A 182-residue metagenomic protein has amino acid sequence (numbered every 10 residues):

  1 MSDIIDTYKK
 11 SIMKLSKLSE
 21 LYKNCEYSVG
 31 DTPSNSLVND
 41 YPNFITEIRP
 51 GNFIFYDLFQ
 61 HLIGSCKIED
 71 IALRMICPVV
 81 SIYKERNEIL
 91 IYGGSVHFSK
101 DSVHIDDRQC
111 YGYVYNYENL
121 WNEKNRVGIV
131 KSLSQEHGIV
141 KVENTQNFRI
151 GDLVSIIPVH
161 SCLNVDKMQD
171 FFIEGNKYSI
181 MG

Functional and structural regions predicted by a protein language model:
M1-K67: Active-site loop/helix belt of alpha/beta enzymes
D40-P42, R74, D166: A generic fold-level signal
F55-Y56, I76, S99, F172: Generic, ordered loop/turn and secondary-structure boundary motif
E69-I76: Short coil-to-beta-strand transition motifs
K84-G182: C-terminal accessory subdomain/extension
